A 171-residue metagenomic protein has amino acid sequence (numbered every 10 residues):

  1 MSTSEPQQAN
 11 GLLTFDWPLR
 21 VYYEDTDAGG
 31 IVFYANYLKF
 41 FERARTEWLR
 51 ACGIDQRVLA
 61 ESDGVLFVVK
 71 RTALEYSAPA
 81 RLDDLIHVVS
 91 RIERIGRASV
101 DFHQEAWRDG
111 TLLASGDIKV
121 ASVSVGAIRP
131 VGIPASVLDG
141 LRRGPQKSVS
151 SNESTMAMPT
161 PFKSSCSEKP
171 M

Functional and structural regions predicted by a protein language model:
S2-A9, L13-W17, Y76, R81-L85 (+4 more regions): HotDog/MaoC-like acyl-thioester-processing domains
S2-I54, F162, M171: Catalytic strand-loop segment that frames the active site of acyl-thioester-processing enzymes
Y37-F40, V68, K119: Residue-level recognition of specific faces of alpha-helices
R57-A60, V137: Short, surface-exposed acidic
L59-F67: Short, basic/aromatic beta-hairpin or loop at an interaction surface
V69-R71, D101: Short coil/loop residues immediately preceding or within conserved phosphate-binding loops of NTP-utilizing enzyme
